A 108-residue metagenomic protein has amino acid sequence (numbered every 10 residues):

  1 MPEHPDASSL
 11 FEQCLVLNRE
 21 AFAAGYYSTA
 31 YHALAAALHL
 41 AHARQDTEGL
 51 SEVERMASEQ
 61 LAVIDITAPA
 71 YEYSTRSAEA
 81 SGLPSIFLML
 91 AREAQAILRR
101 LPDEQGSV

Functional and structural regions predicted by a protein language model:
M1-E20, Y27-V108: C-terminal-biased regions
